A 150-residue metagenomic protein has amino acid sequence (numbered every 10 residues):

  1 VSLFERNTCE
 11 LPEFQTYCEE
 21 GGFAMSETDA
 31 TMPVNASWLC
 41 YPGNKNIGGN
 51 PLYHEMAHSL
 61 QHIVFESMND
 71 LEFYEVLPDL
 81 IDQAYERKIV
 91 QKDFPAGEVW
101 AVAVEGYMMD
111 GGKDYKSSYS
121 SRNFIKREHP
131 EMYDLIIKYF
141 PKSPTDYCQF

Functional and structural regions predicted by a protein language model:
V1-S37: Auxiliary, metal-adjacent structural segments of Zn-dependent hydrolase domains
S2-L3, M32, S59-Q61, E98-Y107: Structural recognition of the beta-strand scaffold that forms the well-ordered cores of secreted hydrolase catalytic
N7-E10, E66-S67, Y107-M108: Solvent-exposed loop/turn segments at secondary-structure junctions within structured extracellular/periplasmic domains
N7-L11, Y53-M56, A96-G97, F140-S143: Active-site-adjacent structural elements in enzyme catalytic domains
V34-Y53: Short pre-active-site segment immediately N-terminal to the catalytic Zn-binding motif
G49, I63-P78: Short acidic alpha-helical/loop segments enriched in Asp/Glu that coordinate divalent cations
N50-E66, A101: Active-site recognition of the HExxH zinc-binding catalytic motif
L77-F150: Metalloprotease/metallohydrolase-associated module, dominated by Zn2+-dependent proteases
